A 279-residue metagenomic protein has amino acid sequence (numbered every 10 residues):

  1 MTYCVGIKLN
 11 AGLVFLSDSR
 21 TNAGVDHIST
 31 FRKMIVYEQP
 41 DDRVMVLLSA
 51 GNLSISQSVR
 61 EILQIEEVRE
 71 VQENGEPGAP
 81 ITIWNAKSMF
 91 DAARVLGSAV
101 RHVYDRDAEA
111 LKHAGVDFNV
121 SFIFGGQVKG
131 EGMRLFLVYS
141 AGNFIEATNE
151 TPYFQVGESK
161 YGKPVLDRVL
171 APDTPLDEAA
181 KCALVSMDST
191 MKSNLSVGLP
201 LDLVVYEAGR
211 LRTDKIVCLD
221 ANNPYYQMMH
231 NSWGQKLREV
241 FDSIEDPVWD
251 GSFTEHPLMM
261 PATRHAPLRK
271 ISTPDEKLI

Functional and structural regions predicted by a protein language model:
M1, I7-K8, H27-I28, Y37-D41 (+4 more regions): Solvent-exposed alpha-helices and their adjacent loops that cap or buttress functional pockets in soluble metabolic
T2-K8, L13-F15, V120-Q127, F136 (+1 more regions): Short beta-strand scaffold segments in enzyme catalytic cores
C4-E109, V156-T174, M228-I279: Conserved short S/T/G-enriched processing/targeting/catalytic segments and their helical context
L9-G12, P40-D41, Q127-E131, Y139-A141 (+1 more regions): Short acidic-glycine loop/turn motifs at beta-strand connectors
R94-F136, E255: Active-site periphery "cap/insert" segments of enzyme catalytic domains
D107-G115, L176-A180, S189-D202, F241-S252: Flexible, glycine/charged-enriched surface loops at secondary-structure junctions
M133-P172, D177, C182-V185: Conserved mixed alpha/beta catalytic, RNA-binding, or beta-rich assembly cores of soluble enzyme, regulatory
C182, V204-S243: A hydrophobic, small-residue-rich beta->alpha segment in the mid-to-C-terminal subdomain of diverse proteins
